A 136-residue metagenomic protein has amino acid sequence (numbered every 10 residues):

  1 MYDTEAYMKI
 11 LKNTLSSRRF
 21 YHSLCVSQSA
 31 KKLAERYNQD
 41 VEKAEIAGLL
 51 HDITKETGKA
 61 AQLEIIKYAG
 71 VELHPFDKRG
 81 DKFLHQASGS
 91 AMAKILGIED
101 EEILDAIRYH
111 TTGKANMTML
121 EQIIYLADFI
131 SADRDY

Functional and structural regions predicted by a protein language model:
M1-T4: Non-catalytic terminal extensions that flank enzyme cores
A6-N13, L33-Y136: Divalent metal-dependent catalytic cores for phosphoryl transfer on phosphate-bearing substrates
S17-R19: A short, charge-rich alpha-helical start-of-domain segment used by transcription regulators
H22: N-terminal glycine-rich anion-binding loops that anchor highly charged ligand groups
